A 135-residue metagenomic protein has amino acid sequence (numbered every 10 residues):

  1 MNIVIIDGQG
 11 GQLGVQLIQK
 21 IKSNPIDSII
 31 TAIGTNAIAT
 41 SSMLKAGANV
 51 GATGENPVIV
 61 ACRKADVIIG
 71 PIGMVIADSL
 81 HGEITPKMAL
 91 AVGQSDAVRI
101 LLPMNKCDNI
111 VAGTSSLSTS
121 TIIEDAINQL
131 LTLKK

Functional and structural regions predicted by a protein language model:
M1-T35: Glycine-rich phosphate/diphosphate-binding loop of Rossmann-like nucleotide-binding domains
M1-V4, K20, K64, E124-K135: SAM-dependent methyltransferases
Q9-G11, V67, G73-I76, N105-C107: Short glycine-rich anion-binding loops that position phosphate/pyrophosphate groups of nucleotides and phosphorylated
I26-S28, Q94-R99: A short helix->loop->beta-strand "cap" motif at the edges of active sites that frequently abuts
I29-T53, N109-T114: N-terminal beta-loop-helix "entrance" segment that forms/cooperates in small-molecule cofactor or anionic ligand
T31, A52, I69, V98-L102: Hydrophobic/aromatic beta-strand patches that form the interior of the parallel beta-sheet core in alpha/beta enzyme
V50-M88: Glycine-rich phosphate-binding loop
L101-K135: Short, glycine-/small-residue-rich phosphate/pyrophosphate-handling segment
